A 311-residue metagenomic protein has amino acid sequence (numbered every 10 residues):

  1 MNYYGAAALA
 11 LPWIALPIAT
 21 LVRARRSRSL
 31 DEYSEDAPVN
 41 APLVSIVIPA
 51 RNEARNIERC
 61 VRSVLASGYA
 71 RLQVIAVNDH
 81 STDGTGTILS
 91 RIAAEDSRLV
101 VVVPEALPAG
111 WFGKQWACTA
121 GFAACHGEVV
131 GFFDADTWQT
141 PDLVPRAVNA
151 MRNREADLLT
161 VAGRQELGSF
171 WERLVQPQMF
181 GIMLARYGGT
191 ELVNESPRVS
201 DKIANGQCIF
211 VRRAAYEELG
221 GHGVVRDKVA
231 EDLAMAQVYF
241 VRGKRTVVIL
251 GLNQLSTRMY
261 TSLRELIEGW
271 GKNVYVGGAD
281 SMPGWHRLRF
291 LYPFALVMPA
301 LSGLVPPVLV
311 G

Functional and structural regions predicted by a protein language model:
M1-P38, Q176-P177, Y187-G189: N-terminal membrane-anchoring/stem segments of glycan-assembly enzymes
M1-T20, D280-G311: Alpha-helical bilayer-embedded segments of polytopic membrane proteins, i.e., transmembrane/intramembrane helices
R26-Y33, E53-A66: Short, well-formed alpha-helical segments that are part of the catalytic scaffolds of diverse glycosyltransferases
P42-S45, Q73: Cell-envelope/extracellular polymer assembly enzymes that use nucleotide-activated donors
V61-P108: Acidic donor-binding segment of Leloir-type glycosyltransferases
G84, A135-A150: Acidic donor-binding/catalytic loop of UDP-sugar-dependent glycosyltransferases, especially processive GT2
C118, V130: Short aromatic/hydrophobic "clamp" motif used to bind/position activated sugar donors
M151, L158-L184, A214-E217, H222-L288: Catalytic donor/gating beta->alpha subdomain of glycosyltransferases that bind UDP-sugars
